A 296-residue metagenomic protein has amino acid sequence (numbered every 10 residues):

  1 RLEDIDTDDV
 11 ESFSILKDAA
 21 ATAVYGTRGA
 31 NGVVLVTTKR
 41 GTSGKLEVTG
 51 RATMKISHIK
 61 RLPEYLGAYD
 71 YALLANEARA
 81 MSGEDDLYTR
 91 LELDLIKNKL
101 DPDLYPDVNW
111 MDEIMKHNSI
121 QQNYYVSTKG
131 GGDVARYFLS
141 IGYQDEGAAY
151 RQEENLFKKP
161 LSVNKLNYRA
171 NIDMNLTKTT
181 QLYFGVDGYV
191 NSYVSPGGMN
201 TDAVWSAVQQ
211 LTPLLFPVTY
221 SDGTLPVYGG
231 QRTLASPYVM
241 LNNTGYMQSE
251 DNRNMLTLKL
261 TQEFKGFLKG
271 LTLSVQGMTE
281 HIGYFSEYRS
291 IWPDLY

Functional and structural regions predicted by a protein language model:
R1-L2, T7-D8, S14, A20-R253 (+1 more regions): Membrane-proximal, glycine/serine-rich, low-complexity loop/turn segments characteristic of large bacterial
R51, T272-H281: Extended hydrophobic secondary-structure segments that form protein cores and membrane-embedded regions
K259-Q276, I291: Charge-patterned, long linear interaction tracts outside catalytic cores
I282-Y296: Carboxylate/His-rich catalytic cores and anion/metal-binding grooves
